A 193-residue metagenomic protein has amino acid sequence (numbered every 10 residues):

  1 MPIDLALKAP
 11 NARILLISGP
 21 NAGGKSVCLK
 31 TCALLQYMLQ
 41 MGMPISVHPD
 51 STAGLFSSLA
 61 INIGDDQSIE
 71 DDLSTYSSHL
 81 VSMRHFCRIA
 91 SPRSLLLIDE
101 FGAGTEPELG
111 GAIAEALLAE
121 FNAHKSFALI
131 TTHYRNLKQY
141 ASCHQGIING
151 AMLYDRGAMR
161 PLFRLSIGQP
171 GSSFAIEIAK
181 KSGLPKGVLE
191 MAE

Functional and structural regions predicted by a protein language model:
M1-E193: ATPase nucleotide-binding head domains, primarily ABC-like/P-loop NTPase cores
